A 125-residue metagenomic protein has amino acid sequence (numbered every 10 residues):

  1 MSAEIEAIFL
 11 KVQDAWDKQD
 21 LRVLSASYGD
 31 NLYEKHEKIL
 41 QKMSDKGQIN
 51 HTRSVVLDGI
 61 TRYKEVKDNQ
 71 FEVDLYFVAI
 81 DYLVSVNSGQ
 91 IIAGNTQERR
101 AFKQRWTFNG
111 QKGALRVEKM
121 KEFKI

Functional and structural regions predicted by a protein language model:
M1-K64: Core segments of small alpha/beta cavity-forming domains
E65-I125: Exposed beta-sheet edge and beta->alpha loop/turn motif
